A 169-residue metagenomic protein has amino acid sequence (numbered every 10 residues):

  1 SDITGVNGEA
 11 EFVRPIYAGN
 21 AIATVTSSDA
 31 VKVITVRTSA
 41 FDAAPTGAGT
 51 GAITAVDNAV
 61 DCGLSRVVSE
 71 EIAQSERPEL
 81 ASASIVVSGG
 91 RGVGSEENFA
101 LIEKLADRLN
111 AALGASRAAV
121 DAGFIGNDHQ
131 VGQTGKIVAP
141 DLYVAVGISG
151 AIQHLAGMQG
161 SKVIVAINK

Functional and structural regions predicted by a protein language model:
S1-K169: N-terminal glycine-rich FAD/FM-binding segment characteristic of electron-transfer flavoproteins
